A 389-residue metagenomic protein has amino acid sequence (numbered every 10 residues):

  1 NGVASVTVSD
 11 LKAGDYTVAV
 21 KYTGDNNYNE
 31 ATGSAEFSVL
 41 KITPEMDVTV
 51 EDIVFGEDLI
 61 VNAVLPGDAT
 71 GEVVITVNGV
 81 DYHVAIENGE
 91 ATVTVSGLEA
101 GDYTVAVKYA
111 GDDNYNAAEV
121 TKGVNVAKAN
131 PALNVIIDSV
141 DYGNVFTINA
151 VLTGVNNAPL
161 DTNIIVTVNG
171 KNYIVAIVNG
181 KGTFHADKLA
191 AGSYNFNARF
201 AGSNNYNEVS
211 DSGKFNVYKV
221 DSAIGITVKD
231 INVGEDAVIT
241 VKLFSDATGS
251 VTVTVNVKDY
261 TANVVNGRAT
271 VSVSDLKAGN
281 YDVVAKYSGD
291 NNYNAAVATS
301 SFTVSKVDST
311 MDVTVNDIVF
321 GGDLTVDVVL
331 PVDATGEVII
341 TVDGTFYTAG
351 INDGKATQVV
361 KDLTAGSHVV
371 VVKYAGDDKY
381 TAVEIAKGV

Functional and structural regions predicted by a protein language model:
N1-V389: Solvent-exposed beta-strand/loop surfaces, strongest in extracytoplasmic domains of secreted and cell-surface proteins
